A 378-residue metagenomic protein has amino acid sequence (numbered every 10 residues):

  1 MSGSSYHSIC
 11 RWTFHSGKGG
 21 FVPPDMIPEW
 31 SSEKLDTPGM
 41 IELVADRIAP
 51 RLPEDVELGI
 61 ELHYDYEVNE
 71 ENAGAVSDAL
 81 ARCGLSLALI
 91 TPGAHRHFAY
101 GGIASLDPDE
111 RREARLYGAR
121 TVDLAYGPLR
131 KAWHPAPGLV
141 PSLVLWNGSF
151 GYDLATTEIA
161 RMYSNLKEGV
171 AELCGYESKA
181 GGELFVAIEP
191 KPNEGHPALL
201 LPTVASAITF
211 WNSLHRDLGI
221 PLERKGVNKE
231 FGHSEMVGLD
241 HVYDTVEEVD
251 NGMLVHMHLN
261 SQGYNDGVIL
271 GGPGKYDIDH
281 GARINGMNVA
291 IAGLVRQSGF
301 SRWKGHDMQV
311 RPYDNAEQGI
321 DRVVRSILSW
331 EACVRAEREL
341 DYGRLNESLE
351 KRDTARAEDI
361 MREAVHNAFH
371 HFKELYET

Functional and structural regions predicted by a protein language model:
S2-I9, T13, E29-E67: Catalytic domains of carbohydrate-active enzymes, especially glycoside hydrolases
G3, E71-P92, H97-V227, R344 (+2 more regions): Active-site acidic/histidine proton-transfer and metal-coordination neighborhood in alpha/beta enzyme cores
S5-R11, L58-L62, L85-P92, P141-L145 (+4 more regions): Hydrophobic faces of well-ordered beta-strands that scaffold small-molecule active sites in alpha/beta enzyme cores
W12-F14, H63-E67, P92-R96, G148-F150 (+4 more regions): Active-site beta-loop-alpha junctions enriched in small/polar residues
G19-P38, S105, T156-Y163, P197-I208 (+4 more regions): Gly/Pro-rich active-site loop or hairpin
V44-R51, L80, T121, A125 (+3 more regions): Generic structural signal for hydrophobic
A49-E54, L80-A88, K179-G182, R296-S301 (+1 more regions): Structural alpha-beta junctions
V310-T378: C-terminal extensions of enzymes
